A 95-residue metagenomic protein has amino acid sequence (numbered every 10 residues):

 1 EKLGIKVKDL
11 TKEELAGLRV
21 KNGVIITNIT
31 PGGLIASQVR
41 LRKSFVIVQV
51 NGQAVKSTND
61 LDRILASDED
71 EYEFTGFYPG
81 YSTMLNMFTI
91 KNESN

Functional and structural regions predicted by a protein language model:
E1-N95: C-terminal recognition in membrane/secretory proteostasis and scaffolding
